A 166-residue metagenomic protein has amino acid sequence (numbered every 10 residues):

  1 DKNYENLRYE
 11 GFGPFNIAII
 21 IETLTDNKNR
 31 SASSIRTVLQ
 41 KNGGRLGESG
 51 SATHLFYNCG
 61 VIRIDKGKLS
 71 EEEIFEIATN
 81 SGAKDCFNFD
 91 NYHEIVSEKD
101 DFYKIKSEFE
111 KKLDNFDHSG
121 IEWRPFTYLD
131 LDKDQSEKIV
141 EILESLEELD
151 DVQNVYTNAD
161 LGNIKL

Functional and structural regions predicted by a protein language model:
D1-I20: Translation machinery proteins
D1-K2, L39-L46, K66-S70, F75-E76: A general structural motif
Y4-R8, L46-G50, S81, L143: Glycine-rich, charged/polar anion/phosphate-binding loops that engage phosphate groups from diverse ligands
F12-I17, D26-N29, F56-N58, F89-D90 (+1 more regions): Short flexible coil/turn linkers enriched for glycine and charged/polar residues that connect secondary-structure
A18-L24, P125: Short hinge/gating elements
E22-E48: Acidic-enriched and Gly/Ser
S49-V61: DNA strand-break repair and replication-stress modules
V61-L166: Positively charged, low-complexity, intrinsically disordered RNA-binding extensions
